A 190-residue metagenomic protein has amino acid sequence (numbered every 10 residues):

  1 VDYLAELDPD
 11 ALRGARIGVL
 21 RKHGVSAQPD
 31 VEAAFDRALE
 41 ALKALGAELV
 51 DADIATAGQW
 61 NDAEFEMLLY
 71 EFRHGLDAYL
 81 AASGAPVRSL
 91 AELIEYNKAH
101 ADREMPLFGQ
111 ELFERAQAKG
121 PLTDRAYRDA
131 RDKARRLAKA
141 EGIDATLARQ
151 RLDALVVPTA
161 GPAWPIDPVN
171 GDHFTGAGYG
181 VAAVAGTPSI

Functional and structural regions predicted by a protein language model:
V1, I17, E40-A44, V50-D51 (+6 more regions): Proteins with a high burden of low-complexity, intrinsically disordered sequence enriched in S/T/G/P/A and R, requiring
V1-P86: Gly/Ser-rich, acidic/histidine-flanked active-site/gating loops
D2, D53, S89-E92, A154 (+1 more regions): Short, solvent-exposed coil/turn linker segments
L4-R21, Y70-K139: Short helix-loop capping/hinge segments that flank enzyme active sites or metal/cofactor-binding pockets
R13, A33, F65, E92 (+4 more regions): Generic preference for flexible, low-structure residues
V31, A41-A44, E114-I190: Glycine-rich, small-residue loops and helix-cap segments that act as flexible hinges at active-site edges
D51-I54, P86-L93, G142-D144, V157-P158: Surface-exposed patches in mature extracellular/periplasmic domains of secreted proteins
T56-E66, K98, R128, A163-P165: A short beta-alpha structural unit
